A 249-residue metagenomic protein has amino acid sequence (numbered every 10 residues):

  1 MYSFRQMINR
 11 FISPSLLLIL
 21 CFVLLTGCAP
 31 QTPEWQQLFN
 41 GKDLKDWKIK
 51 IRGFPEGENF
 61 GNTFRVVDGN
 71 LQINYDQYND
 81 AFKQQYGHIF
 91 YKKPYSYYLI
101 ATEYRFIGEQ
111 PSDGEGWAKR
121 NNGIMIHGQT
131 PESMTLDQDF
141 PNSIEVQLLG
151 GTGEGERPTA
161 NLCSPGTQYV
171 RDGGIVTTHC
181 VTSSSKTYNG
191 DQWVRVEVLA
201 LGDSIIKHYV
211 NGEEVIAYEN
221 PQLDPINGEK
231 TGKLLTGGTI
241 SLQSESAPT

Functional and structural regions predicted by a protein language model:
S3-L16: Bacterial N-terminal signal peptides that target proteins for export
S15-T26: Bacterial N-terminal signal peptides
C28-T249: Carbohydrate-interacting regions of secretory-pathway proteins
